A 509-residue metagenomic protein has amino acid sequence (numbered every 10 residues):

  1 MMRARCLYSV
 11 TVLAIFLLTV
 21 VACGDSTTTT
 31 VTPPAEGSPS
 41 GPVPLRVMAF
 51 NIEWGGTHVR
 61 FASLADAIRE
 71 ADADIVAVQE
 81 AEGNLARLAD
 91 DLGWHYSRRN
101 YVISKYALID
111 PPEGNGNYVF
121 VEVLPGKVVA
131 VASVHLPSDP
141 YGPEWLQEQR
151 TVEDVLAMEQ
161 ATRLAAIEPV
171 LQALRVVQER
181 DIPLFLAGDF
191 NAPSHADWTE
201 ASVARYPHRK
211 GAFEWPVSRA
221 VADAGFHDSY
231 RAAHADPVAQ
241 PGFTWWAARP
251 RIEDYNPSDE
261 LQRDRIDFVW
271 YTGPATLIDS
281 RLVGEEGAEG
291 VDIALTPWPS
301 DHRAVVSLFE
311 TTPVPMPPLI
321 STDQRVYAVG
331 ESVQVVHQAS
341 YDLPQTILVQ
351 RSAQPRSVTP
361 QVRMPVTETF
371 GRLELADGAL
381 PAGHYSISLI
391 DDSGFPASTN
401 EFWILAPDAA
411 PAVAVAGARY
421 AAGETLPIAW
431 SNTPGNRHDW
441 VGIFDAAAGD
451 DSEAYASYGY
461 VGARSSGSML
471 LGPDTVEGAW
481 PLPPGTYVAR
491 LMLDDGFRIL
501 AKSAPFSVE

Functional and structural regions predicted by a protein language model:
M1-V12: Bacterial N-terminal signal peptides that target proteins for export
Y8-S9, V21-D91, K127-V129, D301 (+1 more regions): N-terminal, active-site-proximal structural segment of metallo-dependent hydrolase catalytic domains
F50-I52, L136, D189-F190, R303: Active-site metal-binding loops of divalent metal-dependent hydrolases
I75-E148, V283: Structured beta-strand-rich core segments of catalytic domains in phosphoester-bond hydrolases
G114-N115, F120, V176-L184, P193-P317: Metal-dependent phosphoester-hydrolase catalytic domains
Y141-A161, A201-A204: A solvent-exposed, charged loop/short amphipathic helix patch at secondary-structure junctions
E159-F190: His/acidic metal-ligating clusters that form di-metal
P317-E509: Extended, solvent-exposed regions of the mature portions of secreted/cell-surface glycoproteins
